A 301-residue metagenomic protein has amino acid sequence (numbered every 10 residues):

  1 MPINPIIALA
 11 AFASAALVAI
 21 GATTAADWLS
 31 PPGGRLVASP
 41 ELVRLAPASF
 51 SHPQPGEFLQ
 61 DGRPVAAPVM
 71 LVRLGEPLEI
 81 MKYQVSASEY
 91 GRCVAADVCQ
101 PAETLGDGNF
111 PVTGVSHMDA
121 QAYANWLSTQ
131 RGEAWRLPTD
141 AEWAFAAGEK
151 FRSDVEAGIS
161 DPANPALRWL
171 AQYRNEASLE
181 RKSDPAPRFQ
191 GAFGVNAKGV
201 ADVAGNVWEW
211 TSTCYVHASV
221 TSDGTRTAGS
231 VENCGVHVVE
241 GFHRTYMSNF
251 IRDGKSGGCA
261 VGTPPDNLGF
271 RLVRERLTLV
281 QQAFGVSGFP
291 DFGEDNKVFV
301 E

Functional and structural regions predicted by a protein language model:
P2-W28, V195-N196, V231-E301: Disulfide-stabilized, aromatic/cysteine-rich ligand-recognition loop
F12-G21, Q54-L59, R73-R168, Y173 (+2 more regions): Active-site microenvironments of metalloenzymes and redox enzymes
A25-E41: Ser/Thr/Pro/Gly-rich low-complexity linker/stalk segments immediately outside membranes or between
R44-S49: Mature N-terminal segment immediately following signal peptide/propeptide cleavage in secreted/periplasmic
P53-L74, I251-G258: Short, polar loop/linker segments at the starts of domains and inter-domain junctions
P68-V72, M81, A197-G199, V261: Short, surface-exposed beta-strand/loop micro-motifs that present aromatic residues
V69-M70, F189-A192, A260-P264: Short Gly/Pro-enriched turn/cap motifs at secondary-structure boundaries
G106, H117, Q121-D253: Functional-site microenvironments in short loops/helix caps that host divalent-cation chemistry
